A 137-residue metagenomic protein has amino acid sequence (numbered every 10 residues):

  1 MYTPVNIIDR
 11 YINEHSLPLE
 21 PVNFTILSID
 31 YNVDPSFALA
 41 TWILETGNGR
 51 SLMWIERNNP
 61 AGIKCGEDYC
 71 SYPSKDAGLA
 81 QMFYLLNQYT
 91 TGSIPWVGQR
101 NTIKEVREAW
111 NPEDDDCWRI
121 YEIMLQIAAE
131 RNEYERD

Functional and structural regions predicted by a protein language model:
M1-D137: Catalytic cores of secreted/periplasmic lytic hydrolases that degrade extracellular macromolecules
